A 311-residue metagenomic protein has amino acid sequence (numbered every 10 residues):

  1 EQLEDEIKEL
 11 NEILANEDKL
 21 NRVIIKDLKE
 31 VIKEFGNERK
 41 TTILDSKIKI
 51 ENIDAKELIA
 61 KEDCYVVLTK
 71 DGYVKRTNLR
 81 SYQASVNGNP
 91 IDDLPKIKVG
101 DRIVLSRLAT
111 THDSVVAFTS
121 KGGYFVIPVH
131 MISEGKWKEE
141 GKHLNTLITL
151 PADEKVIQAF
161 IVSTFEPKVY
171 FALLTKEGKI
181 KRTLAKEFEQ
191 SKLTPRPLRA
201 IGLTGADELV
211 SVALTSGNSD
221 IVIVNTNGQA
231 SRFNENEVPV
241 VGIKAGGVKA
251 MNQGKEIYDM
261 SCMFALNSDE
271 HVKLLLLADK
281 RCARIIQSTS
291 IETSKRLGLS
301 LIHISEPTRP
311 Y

Functional and structural regions predicted by a protein language model:
E1-G123: Extended, domain-scale alpha-helical bundle/helix-rich regions
D54-A60, V66-V67, K96-K98, L105-A109 (+13 more regions): Replace "in large, NTP-powered and nucleic-acid-processing enzymes" with "in large, NTP-powered factors and other
V67-R80, V116-H130, Y170-F188, V212-T215 (+2 more regions): A structural feature that tracks compact, well-ordered secondary-structure segments with a strong bias toward
L79-D101, H130-I148, K186-R199, P239-V240 (+1 more regions): Extended active-site and interfacial segments that coordinate phosphate-rich ligands in large catalytic machineries
G135-A159, D207-V210: Basic, flexible Lys/Arg- and Gly-enriched helix-loop patches that mediate nucleic-acid binding at interfaces with rRNA
P195-R196, T204-L209, G246-V248: A cross-kingdom feature marking solvent-exposed beta-strand/loop segments within repeated, beta-rich binding/scaffold
I302-Y311: Single conserved hydrophobic/aromatic residue that forms the stacking wall/gate of nucleotide- or nucleobase-binding
